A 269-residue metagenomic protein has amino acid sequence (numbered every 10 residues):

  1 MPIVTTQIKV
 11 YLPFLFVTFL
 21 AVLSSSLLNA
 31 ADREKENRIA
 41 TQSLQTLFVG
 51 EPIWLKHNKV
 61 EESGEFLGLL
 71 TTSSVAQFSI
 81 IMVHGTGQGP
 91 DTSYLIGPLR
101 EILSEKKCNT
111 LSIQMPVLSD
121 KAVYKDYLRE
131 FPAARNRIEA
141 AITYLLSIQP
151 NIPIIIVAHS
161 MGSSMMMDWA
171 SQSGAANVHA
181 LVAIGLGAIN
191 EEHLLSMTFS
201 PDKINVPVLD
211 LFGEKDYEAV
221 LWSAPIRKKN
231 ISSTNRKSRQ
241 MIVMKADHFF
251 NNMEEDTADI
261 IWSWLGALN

Functional and structural regions predicted by a protein language model:
P13-L23: Bacterial N-terminal signal peptides
A31-S74: N-terminal cap/lid segment of alpha/beta-hydrolase-fold proteins
T72-S112: Short, surface-exposed "cap/lid" segments of acyl-processing enzymes
Q88, P116-R129: Cap/lid segment of the alpha/beta-hydrolase catalytic domain
Y124-I148: Alpha/beta-hydrolase active-site loop
T143-I204: Primarily recognizes the serine-hydrolase "nucleophile elbow" in alpha/beta-hydrolase and SGNH/GDSL folds
A180, G185-I242, H248: The feature captures the conserved acid-bearing segment of alpha/beta-hydrolase catalytic domains
R236-N269: C-terminal catalytic histidine-bearing segment of alpha/beta-hydrolase fold enzymes
